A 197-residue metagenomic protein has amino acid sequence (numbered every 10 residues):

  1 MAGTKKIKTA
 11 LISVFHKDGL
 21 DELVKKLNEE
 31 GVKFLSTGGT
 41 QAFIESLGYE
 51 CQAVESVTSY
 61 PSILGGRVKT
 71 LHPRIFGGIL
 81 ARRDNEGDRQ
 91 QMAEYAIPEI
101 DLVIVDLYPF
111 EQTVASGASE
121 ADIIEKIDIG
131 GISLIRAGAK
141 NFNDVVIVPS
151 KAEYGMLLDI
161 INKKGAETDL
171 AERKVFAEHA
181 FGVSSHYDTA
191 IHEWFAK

Functional and structural regions predicted by a protein language model:
M1-V57: N-terminal glycine-/serine-/threonine-rich phosphate-binding loop
A2, L27, M92-Y95, A137: Structural motif
K5-K8, I97-K197: Internal alpha/beta core interface subdomains
K6-A10, P73-L80, E120: Short, basic, glycine/proline-bearing loop/turn elements
V14, R83, V148: Conserved residues at beta->alpha junctions
G19-L20, G87, I132-L134: Short glycine/serine/threonine-rich phosphate/pyrophosphate-binding segments that cradle anionic phosphate groups
E22-V24, E45-Y49, S56, I63-G66 (+5 more regions): Short acidic, glycine/serine/threonine-rich loops at helix termini
G39-P109: Glycine-rich nucleotide/cofactor/substrate-binding loop typically near the N-terminus or early in the first domain
